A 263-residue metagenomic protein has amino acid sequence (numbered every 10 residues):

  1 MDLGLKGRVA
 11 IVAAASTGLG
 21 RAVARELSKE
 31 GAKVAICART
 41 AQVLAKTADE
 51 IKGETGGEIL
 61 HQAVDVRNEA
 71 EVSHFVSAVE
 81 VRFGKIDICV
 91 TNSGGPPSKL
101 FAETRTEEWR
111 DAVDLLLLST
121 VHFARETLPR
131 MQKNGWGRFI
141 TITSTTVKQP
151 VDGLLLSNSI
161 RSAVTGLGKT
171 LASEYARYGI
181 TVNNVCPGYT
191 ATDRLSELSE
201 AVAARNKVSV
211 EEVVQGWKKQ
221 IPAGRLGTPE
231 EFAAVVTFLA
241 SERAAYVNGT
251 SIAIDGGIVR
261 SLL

Functional and structural regions predicted by a protein language model:
V9, A14-T17: Conserved glycine-rich cofactor-binding loop
L100-A102, E108-V113, F139, W217: Substrate-binding pocket helix/loop in short-chain dehydrogenase/reductase
A124-R125, K169: A short, exposed helix-loop element centered on a Lys and neighboring polar residues
P129, S173-E174, A245: Alpha-helical segment proximal to the catalytic Tyr-Lys
I140-A163, G168-R177, Y189-T190: Catalytic loop of short-chain dehydrogenase/reductase
Q149, T237, N248-L263: Short C-terminal tail/terminal secondary-structure segment of NAD(P)H-dependent dehydrogenase/reductase domains
A176, T181, V247-G249: Short, small/polar-rich loop/turn modules that mediate ligand/substrate recognition or access, typified
